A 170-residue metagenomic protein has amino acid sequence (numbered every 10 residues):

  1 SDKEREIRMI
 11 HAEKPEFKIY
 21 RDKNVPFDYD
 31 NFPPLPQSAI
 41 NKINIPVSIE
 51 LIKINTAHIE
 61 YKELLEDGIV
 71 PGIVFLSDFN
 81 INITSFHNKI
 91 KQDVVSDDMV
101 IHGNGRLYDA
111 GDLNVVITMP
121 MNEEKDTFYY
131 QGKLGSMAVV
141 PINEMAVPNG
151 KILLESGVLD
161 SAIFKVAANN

Functional and structural regions predicted by a protein language model:
S1, I7, P33-L35, E66-T84 (+2 more regions): Amphipathic hydrophobic-ligand
S1-N80: Secondary-structure transition motifs
F17, D126-F128, L159: Hydrophobic residues embedded in beta-strands of well-ordered beta-sheets
F17-I19, E60-K62, K89, A110 (+3 more regions): Short beta-strands and strand-coil junctions in structured, solvent-facing domains, enriched
V47, D98, A110-D112, K125 (+1 more regions): Short gly/pro-enriched beta-turn/loop segments at secondary-structure junctions
V94-N104: Short, hydrophobic/aromatic-rich segments at coil-to-beta transitions
Y108-Q131: Right-handed parallel beta-helix
